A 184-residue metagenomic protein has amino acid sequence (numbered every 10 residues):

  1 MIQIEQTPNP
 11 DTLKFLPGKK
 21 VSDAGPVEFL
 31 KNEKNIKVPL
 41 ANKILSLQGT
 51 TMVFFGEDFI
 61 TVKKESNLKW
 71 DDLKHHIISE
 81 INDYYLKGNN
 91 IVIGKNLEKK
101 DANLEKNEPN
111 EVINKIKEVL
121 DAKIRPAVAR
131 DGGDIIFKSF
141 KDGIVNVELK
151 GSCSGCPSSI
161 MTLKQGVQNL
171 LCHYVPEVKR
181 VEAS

Functional and structural regions predicted by a protein language model:
M1-S184: Domain-level signature for proteins that mediate thiol-based redox and metal-cofactor handling
